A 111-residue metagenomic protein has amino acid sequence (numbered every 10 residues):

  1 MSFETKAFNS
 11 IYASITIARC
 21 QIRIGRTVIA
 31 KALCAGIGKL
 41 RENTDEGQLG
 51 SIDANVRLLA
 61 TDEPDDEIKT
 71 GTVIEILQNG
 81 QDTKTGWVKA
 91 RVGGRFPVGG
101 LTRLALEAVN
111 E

Functional and structural regions predicted by a protein language model:
M1-N55, G94-E111: N-terminal disorder-to-order initiation segments that are Gly/Lys/Arg-biased and fold into the first beta/loop/alpha
A54-P64: Short alpha-helix capping/helix-loop boundary micro-motifs
D65-E111: Short, compact, well-ordered microdomains
